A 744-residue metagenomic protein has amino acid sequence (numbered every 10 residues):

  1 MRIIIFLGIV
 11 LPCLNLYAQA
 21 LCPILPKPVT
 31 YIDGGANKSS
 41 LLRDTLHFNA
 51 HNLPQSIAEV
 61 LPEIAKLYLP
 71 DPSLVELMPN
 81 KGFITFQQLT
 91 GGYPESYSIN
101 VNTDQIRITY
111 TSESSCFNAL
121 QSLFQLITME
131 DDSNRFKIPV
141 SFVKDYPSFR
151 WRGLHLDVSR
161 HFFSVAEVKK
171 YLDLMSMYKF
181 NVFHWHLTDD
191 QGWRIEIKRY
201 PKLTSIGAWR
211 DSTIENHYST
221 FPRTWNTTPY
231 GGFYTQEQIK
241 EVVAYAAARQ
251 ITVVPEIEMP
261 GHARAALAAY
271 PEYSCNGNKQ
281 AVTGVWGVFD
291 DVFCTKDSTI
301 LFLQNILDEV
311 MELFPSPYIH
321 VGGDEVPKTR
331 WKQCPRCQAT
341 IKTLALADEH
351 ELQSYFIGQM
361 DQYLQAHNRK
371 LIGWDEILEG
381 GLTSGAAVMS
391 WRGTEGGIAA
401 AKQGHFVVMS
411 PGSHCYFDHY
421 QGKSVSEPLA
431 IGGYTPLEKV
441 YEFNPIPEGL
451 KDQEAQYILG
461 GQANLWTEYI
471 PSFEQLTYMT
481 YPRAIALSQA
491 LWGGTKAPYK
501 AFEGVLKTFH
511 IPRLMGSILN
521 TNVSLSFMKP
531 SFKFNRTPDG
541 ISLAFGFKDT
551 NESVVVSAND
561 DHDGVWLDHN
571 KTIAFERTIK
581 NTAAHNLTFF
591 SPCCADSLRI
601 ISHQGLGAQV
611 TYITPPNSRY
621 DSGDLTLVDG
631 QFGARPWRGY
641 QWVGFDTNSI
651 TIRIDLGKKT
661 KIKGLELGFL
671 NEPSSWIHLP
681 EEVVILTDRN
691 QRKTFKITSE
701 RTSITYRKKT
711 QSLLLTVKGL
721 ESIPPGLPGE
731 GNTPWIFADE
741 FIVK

Functional and structural regions predicted by a protein language model:
M1-C22: Bacterial Sec-dependent N-terminal signal peptides
A18-R150, H367, L371-W374, L378 (+3 more regions): Acidic, contiguous N-terminal accessory segments
I32, T85, V505-T651, L670: Short, compositionally stereotyped local motifs that mark structural "simplifiers"
T45, S56, P72, S133 (+6 more regions): Coil residues (strongly favoring Ser/Thr
G92-D291, T295-Y318, Q359, Y363 (+1 more regions): Feature activates predominantly on carbohydrate-active enzymes
F289-S384, W391-G393, I398: Active-site neighborhood of glycoside hydrolase catalytic domains
L371-E376, G381-A386, R392-S542: Flexible, acidic glycine-rich loops studded with aromatic residues
A634-K744: Aromatic, loop-rich ligand-recognition surfaces of beta-strand-rich domains
